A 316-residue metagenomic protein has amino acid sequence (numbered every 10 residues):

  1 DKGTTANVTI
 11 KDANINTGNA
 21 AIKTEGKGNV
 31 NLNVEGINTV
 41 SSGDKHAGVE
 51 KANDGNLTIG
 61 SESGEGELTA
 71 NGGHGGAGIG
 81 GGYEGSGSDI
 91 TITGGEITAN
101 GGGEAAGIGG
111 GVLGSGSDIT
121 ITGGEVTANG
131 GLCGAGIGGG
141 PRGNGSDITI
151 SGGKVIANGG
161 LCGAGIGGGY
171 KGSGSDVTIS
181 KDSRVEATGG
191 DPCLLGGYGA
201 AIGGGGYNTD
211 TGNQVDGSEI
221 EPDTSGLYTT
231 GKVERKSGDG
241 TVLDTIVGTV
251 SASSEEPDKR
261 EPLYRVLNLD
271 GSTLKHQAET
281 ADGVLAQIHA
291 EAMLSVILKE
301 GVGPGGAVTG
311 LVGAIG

Functional and structural regions predicted by a protein language model:
D1-G316: A composition-driven surface/loop motif
